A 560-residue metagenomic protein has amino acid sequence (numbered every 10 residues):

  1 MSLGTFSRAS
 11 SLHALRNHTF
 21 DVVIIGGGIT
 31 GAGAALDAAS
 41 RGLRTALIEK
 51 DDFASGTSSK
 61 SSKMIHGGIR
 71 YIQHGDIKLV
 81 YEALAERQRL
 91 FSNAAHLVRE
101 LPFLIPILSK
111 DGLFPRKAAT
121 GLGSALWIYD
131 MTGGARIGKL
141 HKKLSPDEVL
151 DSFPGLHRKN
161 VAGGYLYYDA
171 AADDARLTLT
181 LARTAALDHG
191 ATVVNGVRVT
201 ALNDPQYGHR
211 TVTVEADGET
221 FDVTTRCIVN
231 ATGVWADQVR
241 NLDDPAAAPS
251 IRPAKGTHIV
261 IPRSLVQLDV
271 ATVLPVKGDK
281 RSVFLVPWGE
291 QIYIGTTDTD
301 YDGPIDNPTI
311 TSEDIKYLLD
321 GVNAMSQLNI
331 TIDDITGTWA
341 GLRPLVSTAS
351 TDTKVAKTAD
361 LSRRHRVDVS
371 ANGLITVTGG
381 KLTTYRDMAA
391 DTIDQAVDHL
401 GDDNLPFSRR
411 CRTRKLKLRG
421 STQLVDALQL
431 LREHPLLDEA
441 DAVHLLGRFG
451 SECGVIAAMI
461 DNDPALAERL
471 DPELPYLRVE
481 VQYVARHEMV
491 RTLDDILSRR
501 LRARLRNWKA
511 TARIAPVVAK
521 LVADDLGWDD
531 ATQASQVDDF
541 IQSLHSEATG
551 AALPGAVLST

Functional and structural regions predicted by a protein language model:
M1-V22, D37-R41: Extreme N-terminal leader/targeting segments of oxidoreductases
A14, V23, D51, L97 (+11 more regions): C-terminal accessory subdomains/tails of enzymes that are appended
I25, V223-G233: Short hydrophobic core segments
G27-G28, K50: Glycine-rich Rossmann-fold phosphate-binding loop(s) that bind the pyrophosphate of adenine dinucleotide cofactors
G31: N-terminal Rossmann-fold NAD(P) dinucleotide-binding loop
A39-S59: Glycine-rich FAD pyrophosphate-binding loop
K63-S152, V283: Dinucleotide-binding Rossmann-like beta1-alpha1 core, especially the glycine-rich loop that anchors the ADP
Y165-R226: Helical element adjacent to the flavin cofactor pocket in flavoenzyme catalytic cores
